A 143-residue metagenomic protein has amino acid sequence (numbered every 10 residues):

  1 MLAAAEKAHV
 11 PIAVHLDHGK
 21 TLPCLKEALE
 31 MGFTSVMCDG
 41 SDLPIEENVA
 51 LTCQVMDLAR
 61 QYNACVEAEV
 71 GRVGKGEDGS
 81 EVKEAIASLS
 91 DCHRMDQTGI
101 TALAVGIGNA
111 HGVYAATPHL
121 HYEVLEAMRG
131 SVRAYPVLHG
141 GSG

Functional and structural regions predicted by a protein language model:
M1-H9, H18-Y135: Alpha/beta enzyme core
V14-G19, Y135-G143: Histidine-centered catalytic micro-motifs
